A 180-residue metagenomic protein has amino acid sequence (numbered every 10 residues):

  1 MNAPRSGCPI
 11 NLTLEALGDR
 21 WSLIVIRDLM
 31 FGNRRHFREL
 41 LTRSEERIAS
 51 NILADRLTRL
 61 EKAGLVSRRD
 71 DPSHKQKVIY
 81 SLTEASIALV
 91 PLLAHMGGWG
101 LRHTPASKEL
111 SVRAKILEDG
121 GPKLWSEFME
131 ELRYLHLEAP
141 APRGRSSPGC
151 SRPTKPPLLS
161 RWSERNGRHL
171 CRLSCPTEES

Functional and structural regions predicted by a protein language model:
M1-R5, P9: A detector for short, charged/polar N-terminal pre-domain segments
C8-A49: N-terminal helix-turn-helix DNA-binding core of bacterial DNA-binding proteins
G18, P72-M96: Basic, amphipathic "hinge/linker" alpha-helix immediately C-terminal to the N-terminal HTH DNA-binding motif
R38, T58, V78: Residues within the helices of the helix-turn-helix
S44-K75: Canonical helix-turn-helix DNA-binding module
L93-S180: C-terminal regulatory/oligomerization modules of transcriptional regulators
